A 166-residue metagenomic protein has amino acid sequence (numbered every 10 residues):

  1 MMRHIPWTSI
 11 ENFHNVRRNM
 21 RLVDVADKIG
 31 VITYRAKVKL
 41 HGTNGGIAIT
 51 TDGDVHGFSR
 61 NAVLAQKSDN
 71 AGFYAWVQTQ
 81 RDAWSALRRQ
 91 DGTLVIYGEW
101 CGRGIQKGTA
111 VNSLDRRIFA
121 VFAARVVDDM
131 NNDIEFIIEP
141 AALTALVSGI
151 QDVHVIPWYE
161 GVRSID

Functional and structural regions predicted by a protein language model:
M1-D166: Core nucleotide-handling region used for phosphoryl-transfer chemistry
